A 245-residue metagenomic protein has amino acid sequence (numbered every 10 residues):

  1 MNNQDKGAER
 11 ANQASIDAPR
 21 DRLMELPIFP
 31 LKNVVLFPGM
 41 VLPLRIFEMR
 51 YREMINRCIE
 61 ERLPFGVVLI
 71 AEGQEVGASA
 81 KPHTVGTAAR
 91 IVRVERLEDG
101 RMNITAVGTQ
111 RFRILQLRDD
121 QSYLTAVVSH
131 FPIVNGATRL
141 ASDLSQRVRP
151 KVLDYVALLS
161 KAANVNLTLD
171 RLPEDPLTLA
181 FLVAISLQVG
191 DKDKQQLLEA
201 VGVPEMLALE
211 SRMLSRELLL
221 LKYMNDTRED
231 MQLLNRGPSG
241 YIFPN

Functional and structural regions predicted by a protein language model:
N2-N245: N-terminal low-complexity, acidic/polar interaction/targeting segments
